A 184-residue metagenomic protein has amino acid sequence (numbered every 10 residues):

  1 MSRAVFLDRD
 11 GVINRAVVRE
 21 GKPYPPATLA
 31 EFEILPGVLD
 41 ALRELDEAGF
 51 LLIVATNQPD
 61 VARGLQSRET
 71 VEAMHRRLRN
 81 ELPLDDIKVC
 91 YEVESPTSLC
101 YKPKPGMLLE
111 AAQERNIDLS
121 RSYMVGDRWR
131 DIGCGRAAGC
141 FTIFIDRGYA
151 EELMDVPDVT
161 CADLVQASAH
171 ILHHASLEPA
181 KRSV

Functional and structural regions predicted by a protein language model:
M1-L51: Active-site neighborhood of HAD-like aspartate-dependent phosphohydrolases
R3, R68-D86, S95-M124, R128-V184: Asp-based, Mg2+/Mn2+-dependent phosphohydrolase catalytic module
L7-R9, T56, G126-D127: Active-site flanking residues adjacent to catalytic metal/cofactor-binding acidic residues
D10, P59, K104: Anionic group-transfer/hydrolysis microenvironments
N14-A16, G21, R63, G133 (+2 more regions): Conserved protein kinase catalytic core
R15-V17, Y91, D146: Residue-level signal for short segments within beta-strands and strand-turn junctions of well-structured beta-sheet
P26-L29, P59-R63, S95-L99, D155: Conserved short-loop catalytic and cofactor-binding motifs
V38-V71, H75, L84-P96, G135: Substrate-recognition element of Asp-dependent hydrolases with the DxDx(T/V) motif
